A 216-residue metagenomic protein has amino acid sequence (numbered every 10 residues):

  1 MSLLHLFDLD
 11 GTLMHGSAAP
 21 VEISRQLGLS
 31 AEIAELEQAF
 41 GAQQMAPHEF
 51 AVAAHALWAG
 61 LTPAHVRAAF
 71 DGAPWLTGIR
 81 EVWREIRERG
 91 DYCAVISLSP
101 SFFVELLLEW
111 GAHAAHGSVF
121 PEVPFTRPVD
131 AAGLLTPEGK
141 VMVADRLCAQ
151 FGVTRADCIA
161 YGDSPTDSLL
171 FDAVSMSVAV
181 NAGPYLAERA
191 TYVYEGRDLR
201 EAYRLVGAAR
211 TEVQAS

Functional and structural regions predicted by a protein language model:
M1-H48, V52: Active-site neighborhood of HAD-like aspartate-dependent phosphohydrolases
S2, F70-S216: C-terminal cap/substrate-recognition subdomain and adjoining C-terminal extension of metal-dependent phosphatase-like
H5-L9, S24, A39, V52-H55 (+4 more regions): N-proximal short alpha-helices
H15, A42, A46, W58 (+3 more regions): Catalytic cores of large soluble enzymes that bind and process phosphate-bearing ligands
L27, W58-L61, F151: A broad structural signal for alpha-helix termini and local helix breaks/kinks
H48-E81, D91: Metal-dependent phosphoesterase signature
